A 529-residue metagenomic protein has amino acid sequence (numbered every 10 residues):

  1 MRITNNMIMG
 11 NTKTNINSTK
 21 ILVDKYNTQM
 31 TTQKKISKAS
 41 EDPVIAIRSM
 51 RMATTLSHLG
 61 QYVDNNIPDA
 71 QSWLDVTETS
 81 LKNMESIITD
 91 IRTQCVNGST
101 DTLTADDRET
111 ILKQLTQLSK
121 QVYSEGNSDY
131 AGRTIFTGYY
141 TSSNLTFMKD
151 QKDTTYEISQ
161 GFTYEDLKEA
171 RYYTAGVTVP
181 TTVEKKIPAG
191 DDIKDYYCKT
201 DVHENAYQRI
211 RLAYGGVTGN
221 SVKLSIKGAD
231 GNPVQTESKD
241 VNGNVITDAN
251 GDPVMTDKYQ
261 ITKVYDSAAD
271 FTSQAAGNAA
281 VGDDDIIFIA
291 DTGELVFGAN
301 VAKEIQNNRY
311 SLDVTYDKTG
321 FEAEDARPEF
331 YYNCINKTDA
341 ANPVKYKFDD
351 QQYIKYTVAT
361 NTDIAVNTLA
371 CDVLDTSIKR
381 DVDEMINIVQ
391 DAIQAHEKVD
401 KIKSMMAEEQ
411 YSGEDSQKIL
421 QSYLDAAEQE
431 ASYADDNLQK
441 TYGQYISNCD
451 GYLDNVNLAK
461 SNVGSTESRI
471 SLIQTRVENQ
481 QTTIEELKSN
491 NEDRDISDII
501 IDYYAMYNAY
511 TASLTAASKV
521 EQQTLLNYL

Functional and structural regions predicted by a protein language model:
M1-D150, S432-L529: Amphipathic alpha-helical polymerization modules
R2, E41, I67, T104 (+12 more regions): Extended interaction regions within the primary functional domain
K20, G277-A280, Y346-F348: Short, 15-30-residue, compositionally biased linear elements with alpha-helical propensity or flexible coil
V23, N27-M30, K34, Y139 (+4 more regions): Polar, low-complexity export/assembly segments characteristic of proteins that are secreted or assemble on the cell
N65-N66, K258-A268, D325, E329-K337 (+1 more regions): Short, positively charged
R92-D240, V296, E322-R380, Q522-L529: Amphipathic alpha-helical coiled-coil/heptad-repeat segments
K113, I193-E322: Extended, beta-strand-rich, solvent-exposed assembly scaffolds of outer structural proteins
V281-D283, D350, D502: Short, small/polar residue-rich loop motifs at catalytic or cofactor-binding pockets
